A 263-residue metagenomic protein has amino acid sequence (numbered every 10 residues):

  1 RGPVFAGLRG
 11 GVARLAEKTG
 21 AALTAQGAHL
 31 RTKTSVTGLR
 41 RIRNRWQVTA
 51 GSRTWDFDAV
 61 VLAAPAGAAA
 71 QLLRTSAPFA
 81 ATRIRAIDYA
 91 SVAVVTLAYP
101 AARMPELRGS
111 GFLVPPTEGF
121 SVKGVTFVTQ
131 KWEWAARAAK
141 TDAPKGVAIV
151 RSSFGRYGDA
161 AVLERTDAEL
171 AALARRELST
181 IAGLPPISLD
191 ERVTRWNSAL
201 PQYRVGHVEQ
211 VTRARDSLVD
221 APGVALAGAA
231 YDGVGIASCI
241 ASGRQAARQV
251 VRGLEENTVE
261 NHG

Functional and structural regions predicted by a protein language model:
R1-G51, W55-A59: Helical element adjacent to the flavin cofactor pocket in flavoenzyme catalytic cores
L30-T32, V36, S188-V193, V224: Generic structural signal for residues in well-ordered beta-strands
T34-E164, A168, A172, T180-I181 (+1 more regions): Mid-domain catalytic core of redox enzymes that form a hydrophobic substrate pocket/lid adjacent to a catalytic redox
V122, E133-K145, W196-L226: FAD-binding beta-loop-beta segment adjacent to the flavin cofactor pocket
G146-S152, R215-V234, C239-S242: Short FAD-binding loop at a beta-strand-to-alpha-helix junction that anchors the flavin cofactor in diverse
R156, A171-V219: Flavin (FAD/FMN) cofactor-binding core of flavoprotein oxidoreductases
R192-R195, V251-G263: Active-site-proximal substrate-binding core of FAD-dependent oxidoreductases
C239-N257: Internal hydrophobic alpha-helix adjacent to the cofactor/substrate pocket in enzyme cavities
